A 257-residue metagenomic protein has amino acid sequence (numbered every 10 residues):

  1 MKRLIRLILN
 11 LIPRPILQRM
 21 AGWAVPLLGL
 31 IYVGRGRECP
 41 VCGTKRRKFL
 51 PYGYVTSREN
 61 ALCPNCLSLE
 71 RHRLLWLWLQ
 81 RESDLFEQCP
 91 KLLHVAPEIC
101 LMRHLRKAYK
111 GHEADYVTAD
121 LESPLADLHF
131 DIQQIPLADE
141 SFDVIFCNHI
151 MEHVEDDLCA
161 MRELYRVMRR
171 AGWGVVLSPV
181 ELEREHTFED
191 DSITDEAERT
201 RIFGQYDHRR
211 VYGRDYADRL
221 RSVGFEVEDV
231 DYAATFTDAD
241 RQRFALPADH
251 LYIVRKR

Functional and structural regions predicted by a protein language model:
K2-P136, D231, T235-I253, R257: Conserved N-terminal segment of class I S-adenosyl-L-methionine
K2-R6, V25-R37, E155-R169, W173-R257: S-adenosyl-L-methionine-dependent methyltransferase catalytic module, highlighting the catalytic core
F146: A conserved beta-strand element that flanks and buttresses the S-adenosyl-L-methionine
H149-H153: Short catalytic micro-motifs in class I SAM-dependent methyltransferases
